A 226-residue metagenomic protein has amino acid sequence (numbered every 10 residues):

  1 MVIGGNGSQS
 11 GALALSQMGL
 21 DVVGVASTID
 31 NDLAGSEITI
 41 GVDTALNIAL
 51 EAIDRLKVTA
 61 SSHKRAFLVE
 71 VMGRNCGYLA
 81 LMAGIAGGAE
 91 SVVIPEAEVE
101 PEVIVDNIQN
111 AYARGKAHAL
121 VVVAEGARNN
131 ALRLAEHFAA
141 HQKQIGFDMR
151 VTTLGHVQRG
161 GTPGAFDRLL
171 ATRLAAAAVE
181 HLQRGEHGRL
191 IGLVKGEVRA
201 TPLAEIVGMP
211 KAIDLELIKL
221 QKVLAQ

Functional and structural regions predicted by a protein language model:
I3-G4, A14, I40-F147, V151: Accessory alpha-helical/coil subdomains and C-terminal extensions that flank or cap enzyme catalytic cores
G5-S8, L20, V25-D32, G73 (+4 more regions): Short, ordered loop/turn segments at secondary-structure junctions
Q9-S16: Rossmann-like NAD(P)H-binding beta-loop-alpha module
G35-L46, G161-R168: Short beta-strand elements at the ligand-binding edges of bilobed clamshell
L132-E136, T162-L169, T201-M209: Short glycine/threonine-rich loop-to-helix capping motif typified by GTGT followed within a few residues by an Asp-Pro
F147, V157-T172, V179-Q183, V223-L224: Catalytic, metal-anchored helix/loop core of enzyme active sites in primary metabolism
R189-Q226: Phosphate-binding loop/pocket of nucleotide- and phosphate-handling active sites
